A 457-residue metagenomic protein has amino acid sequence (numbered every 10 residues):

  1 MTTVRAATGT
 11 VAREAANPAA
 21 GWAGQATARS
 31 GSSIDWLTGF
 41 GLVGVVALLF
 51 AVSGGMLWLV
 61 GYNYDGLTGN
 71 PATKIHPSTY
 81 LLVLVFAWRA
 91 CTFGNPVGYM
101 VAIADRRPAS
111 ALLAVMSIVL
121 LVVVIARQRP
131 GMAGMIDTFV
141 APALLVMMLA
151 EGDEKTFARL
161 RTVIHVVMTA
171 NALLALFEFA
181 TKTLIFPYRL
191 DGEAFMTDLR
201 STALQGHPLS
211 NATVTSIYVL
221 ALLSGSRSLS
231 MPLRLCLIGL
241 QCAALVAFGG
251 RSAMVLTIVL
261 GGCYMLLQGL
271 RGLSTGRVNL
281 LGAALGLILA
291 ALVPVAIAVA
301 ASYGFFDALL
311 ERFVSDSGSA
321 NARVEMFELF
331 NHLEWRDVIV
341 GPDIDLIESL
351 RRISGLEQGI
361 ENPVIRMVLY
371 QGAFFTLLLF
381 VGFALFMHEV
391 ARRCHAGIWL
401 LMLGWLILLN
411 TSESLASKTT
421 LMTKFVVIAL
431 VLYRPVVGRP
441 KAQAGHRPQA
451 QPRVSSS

Functional and structural regions predicted by a protein language model:
T2-N95, L121, W405-T411, M422: N-terminal signal-anchor transmembrane segment
W58-G66, A158, T169-P208: Membrane-interfacial helix-loop-helix modules of multi-pass inner-membrane proteins that assemble, modify, or transport
Y64-T68, I185, D307-Q371: Long extracytoplasmic/lumenal interhelical loops at the membrane interface of multi-pass membrane proteins
P108-I118, R127-G152: Aromatic-anchored transmembrane helix interface
R161-I185, G206-G249, M254-L267: Alpha-helical transmembrane segments of multi-pass inner-membrane proteins
L220, W399-L409, A416-S457: Transmembrane alpha-helices of multi-pass inner-membrane enzymes
C242, G250, S354-E389: A conserved mid-to-late transmembrane alpha helix and its immediate loop/hinge that forms the functional core
L285, Y370-N410, Y433, K441-Q443: Hydrophobic transmembrane alpha-helices and their immediate junctions
